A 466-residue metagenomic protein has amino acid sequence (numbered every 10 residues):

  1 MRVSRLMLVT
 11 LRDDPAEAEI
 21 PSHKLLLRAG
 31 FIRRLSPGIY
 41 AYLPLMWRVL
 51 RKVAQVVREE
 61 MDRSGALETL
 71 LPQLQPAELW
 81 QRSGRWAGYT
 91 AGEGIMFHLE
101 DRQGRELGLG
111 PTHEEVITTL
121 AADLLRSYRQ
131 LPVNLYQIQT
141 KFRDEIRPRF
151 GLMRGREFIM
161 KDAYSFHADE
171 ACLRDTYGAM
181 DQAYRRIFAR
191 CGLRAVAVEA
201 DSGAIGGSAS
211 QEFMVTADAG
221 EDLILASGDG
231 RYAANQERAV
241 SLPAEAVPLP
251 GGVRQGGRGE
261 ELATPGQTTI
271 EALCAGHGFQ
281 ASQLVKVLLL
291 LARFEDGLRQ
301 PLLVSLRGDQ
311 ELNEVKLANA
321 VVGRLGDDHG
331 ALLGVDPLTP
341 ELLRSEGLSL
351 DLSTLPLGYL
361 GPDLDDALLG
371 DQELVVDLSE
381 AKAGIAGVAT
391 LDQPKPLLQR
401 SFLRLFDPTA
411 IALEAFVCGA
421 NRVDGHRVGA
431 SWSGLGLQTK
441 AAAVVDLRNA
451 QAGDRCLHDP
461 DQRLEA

Functional and structural regions predicted by a protein language model:
M1-R102, I159-G203, Q310: TRNA-binding/sensing appendages of the translation machinery
P21, V49-R58, D62, T118-L125 (+3 more regions): Short, Φ-rich (hydrophobic/aromatic) sequence segments
Y42-L50, R105-H113, S127, L173 (+2 more regions): Short secondary-structure transition/capping motifs
M46, Q75, D101, H113 (+4 more regions): Short, flexible loop/turn elements at secondary-structure junctions
V53-V57, R82, G92-I95, T118-D123 (+2 more regions): Short alpha-helical segments and helix-capping/turn motifs at coil-helix boundaries
A87-L107, M214-D229: Acidic, His- and aromatic-enriched active-site or binding-groove loops in soluble protein domains that engage sugars
H98-T140: Hydrophobic alpha-helical hairpins/lids featuring a short glycine-rich hinge
E114-T119, R147, L152-K161, A171-A466: Extended, low-hydrophobicity, polar/charged segments
